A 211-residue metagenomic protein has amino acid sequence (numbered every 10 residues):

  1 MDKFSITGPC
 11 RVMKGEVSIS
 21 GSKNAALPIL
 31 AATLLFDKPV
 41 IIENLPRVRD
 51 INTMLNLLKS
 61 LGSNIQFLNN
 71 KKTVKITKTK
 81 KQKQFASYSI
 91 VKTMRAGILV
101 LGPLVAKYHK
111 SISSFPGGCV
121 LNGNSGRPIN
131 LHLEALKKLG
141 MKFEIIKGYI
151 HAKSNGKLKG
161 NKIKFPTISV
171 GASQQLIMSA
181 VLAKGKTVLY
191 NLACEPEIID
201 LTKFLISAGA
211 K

Functional and structural regions predicted by a protein language model:
M1-K211: Structural preference for solvent-exposed beta-strand-turn elements and adjacent flexible terminal/loop segments within
